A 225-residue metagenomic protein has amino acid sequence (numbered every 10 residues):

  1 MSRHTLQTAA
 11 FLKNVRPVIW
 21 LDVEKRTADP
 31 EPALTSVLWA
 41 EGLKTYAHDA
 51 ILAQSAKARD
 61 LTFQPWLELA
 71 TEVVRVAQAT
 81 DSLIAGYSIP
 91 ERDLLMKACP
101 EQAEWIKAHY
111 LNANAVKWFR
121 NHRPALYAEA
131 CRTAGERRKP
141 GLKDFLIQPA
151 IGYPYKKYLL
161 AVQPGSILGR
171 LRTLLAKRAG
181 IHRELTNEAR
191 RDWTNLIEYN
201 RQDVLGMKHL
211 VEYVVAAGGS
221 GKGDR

Functional and structural regions predicted by a protein language model:
S2-A79: Conserved RNase H-like, two-metal-ion catalytic cores of nucleic-acid enzymes
P30-P32, H122, V211: Short, function-defining helix-loop hinge/capping sites that tune catalysis or transport
H48-G152, Q163-S166: Conserved DEDDh/DEDDy metal-dependent 3′-5′ exonuclease domain
F145-R225: Acidic, Mg2+-coordinating catalytic module of metal-dependent nucleases/exonucleases that use a two-metal-ion mechanism
